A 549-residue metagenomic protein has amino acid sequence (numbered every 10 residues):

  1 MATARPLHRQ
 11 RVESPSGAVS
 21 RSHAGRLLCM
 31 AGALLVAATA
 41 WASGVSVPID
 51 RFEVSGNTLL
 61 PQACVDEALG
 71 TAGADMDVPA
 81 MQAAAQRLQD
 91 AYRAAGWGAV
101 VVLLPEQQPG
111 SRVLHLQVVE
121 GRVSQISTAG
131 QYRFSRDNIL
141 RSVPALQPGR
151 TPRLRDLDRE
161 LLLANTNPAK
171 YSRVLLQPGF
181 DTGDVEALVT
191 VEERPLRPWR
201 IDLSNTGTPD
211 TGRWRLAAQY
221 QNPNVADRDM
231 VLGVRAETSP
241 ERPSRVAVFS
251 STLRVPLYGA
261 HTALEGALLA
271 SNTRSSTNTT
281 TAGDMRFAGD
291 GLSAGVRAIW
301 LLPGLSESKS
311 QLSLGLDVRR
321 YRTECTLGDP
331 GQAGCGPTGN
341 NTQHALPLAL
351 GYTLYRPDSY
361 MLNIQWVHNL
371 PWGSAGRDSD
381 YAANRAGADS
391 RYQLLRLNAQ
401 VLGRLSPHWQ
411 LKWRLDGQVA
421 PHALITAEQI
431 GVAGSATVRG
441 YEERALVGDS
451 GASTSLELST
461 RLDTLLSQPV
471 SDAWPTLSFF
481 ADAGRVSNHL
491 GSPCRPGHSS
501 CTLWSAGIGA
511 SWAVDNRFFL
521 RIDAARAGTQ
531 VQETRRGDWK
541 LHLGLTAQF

Functional and structural regions predicted by a protein language model:
A2-G17, S43-G207, A236-A247, L395 (+1 more regions): Periplasmic polypeptide-binding modules associated with outer-membrane biogenesis and secretion
S172, R197-W199, A226-L232, G259-G266 (+6 more regions): Repeated loop/turn-to-beta-strand initiation elements of outer-membrane beta-barrel proteins
L176, I201-N205, L216-A218, L232-T238 (+8 more regions): Transmembrane beta-barrel strands of outer-membrane/channel proteins
G183-V185, G212-L216, R245-F249, D290-A294 (+7 more regions): Residues that define the transmembrane beta-barrel architecture of outer-membrane proteins
V191, N222-N224, V255-L257, W300-L302 (+6 more regions): Residue-level signature of outer-membrane beta-barrel architecture
Y220, W512, G537-F549: Outer-membrane beta-barrel "beta-signal"
P243-Y352: Transmembrane beta-barrel wall of Gram-negative outer-membrane proteins
R322-A483, S487-H489, P496, E533-R535: C-terminal outer-membrane beta-barrel translocator/porin domains of Gram-negative envelope proteins and their
